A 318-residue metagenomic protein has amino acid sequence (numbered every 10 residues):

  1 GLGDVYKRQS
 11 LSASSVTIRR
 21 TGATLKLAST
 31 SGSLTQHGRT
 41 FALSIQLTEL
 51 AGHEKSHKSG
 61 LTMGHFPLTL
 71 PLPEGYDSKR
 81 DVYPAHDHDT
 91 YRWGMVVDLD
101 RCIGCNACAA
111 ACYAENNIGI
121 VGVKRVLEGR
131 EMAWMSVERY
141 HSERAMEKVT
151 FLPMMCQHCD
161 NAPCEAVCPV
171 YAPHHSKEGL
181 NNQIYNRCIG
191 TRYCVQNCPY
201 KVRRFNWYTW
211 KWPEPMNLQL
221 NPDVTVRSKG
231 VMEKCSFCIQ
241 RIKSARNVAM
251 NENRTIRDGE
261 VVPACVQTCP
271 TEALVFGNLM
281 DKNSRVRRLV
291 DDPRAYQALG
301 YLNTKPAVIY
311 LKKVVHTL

Functional and structural regions predicted by a protein language model:
L2-Y6: Short, small-residue-biased leader/transition segments that mark boundaries at the very start of proteins
R8-L318: Non-ligating segments of multi-cofactor redox enzymes
